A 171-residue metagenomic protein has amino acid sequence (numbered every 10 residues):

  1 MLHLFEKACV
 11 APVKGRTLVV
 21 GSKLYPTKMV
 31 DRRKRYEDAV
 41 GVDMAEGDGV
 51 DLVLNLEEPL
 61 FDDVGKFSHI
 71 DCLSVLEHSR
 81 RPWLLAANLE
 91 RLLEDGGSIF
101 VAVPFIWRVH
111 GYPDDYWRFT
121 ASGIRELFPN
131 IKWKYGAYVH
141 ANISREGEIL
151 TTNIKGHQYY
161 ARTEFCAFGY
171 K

Functional and structural regions predicted by a protein language model:
M1, D63, Y112-D115: A general marker of short, structured functional hotspots
M1-G15: Conserved alpha-helix/loop element of class I SAM-dependent methyltransferases that forms part of the SAM/SAH-binding
A11, R33, Y159-Y160: Short, flexible hinge/linker loops that cap or flank conserved catalytic cores
G15-H110, S122, G169: Conserved SAM-binding loop
R80-E94, S98-K171: S-adenosyl-L-methionine-dependent methyltransferase catalytic module, highlighting the catalytic core
